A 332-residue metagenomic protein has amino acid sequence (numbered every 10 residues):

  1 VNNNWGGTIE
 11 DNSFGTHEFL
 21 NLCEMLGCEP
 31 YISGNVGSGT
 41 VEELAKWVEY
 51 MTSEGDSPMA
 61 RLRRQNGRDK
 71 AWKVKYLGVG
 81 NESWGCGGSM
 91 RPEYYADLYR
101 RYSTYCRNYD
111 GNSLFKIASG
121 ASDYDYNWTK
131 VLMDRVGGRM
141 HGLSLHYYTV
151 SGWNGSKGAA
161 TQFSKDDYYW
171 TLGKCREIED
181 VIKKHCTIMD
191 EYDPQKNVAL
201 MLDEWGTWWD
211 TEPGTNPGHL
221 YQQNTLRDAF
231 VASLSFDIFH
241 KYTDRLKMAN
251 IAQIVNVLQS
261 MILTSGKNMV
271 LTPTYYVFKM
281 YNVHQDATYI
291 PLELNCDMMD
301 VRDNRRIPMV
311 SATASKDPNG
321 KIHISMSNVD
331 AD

Functional and structural regions predicted by a protein language model:
V1-D166, K183: N-terminal catalytic cores of secreted or lumenal carbohydrate-active enzymes
N2-D11, D167-K174, Y221-F230: A short acidic, glycine-rich active-site loop that binds or catalyzes chemistry on phosphate/adenosine moieties
I9, R101-T104, V150-G218: Glycoside hydrolase catalytic-domain groove-lining segments
G39, M90-L98, L172-E177, L220-R227 (+1 more regions): Alpha-helix N-cap and loop-to-helix initiation/capping positions
N81, L202-D203, S327: Active-site flanking residues adjacent to catalytic metal/cofactor-binding acidic residues
Y147, A160, N197-G320: Aromatic/acidic polysaccharide-binding cleft in carbohydrate-active enzymes
G320-N328: Short, well-ordered beta-strand segments enriched in hydrophobic/aromatic residues
D330-D332: Surface-exposed beta-strand/loop patches in extracellular or lumenal glycoproteins
